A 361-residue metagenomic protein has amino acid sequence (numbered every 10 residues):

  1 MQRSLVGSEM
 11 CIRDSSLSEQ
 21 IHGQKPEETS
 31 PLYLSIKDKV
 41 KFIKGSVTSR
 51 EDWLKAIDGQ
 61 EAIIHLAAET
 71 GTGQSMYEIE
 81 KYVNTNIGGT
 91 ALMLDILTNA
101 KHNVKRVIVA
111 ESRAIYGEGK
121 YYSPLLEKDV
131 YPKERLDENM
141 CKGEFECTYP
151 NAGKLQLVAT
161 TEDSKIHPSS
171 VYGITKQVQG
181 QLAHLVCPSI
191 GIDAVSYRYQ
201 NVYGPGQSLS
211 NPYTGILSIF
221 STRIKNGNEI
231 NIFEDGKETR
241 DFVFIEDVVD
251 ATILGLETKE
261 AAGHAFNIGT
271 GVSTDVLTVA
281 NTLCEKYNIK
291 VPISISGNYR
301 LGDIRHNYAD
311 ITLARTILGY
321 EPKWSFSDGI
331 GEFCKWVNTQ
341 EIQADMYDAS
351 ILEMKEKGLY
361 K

Functional and structural regions predicted by a protein language model:
M1-G7, I12: Single conserved hydrophobic/aromatic residue that forms the stacking wall/gate of nucleotide- or nucleobase-binding
R13-K39: Glycine-rich phosphate-binding loop and adjoining beta1-alpha1-beta2 segment of Rossmann-like nucleotide-binding folds
K44-T85, I115-E118: NAD(P)H-binding glycine-rich loop region in Rossmannoid oxidoreductase-like domains and their noncatalytic homologs
L92-S169: Conserved Rossmann-fold NAD(P)-dependent oxidoreductase catalytic core, especially the SDR/UDP-sugar
Q177, I190, V195, V202-S218 (+7 more regions): Glycine/proline-rich active-site loop of Rossmann-fold NAD(P)-dependent oxidoreductases
D235, A265-F266, D275-A280, N288-H306 (+2 more regions): C-terminal "lid/loop" region of Rossmann-like NAD(P)-dependent oxidoreductases
I245, R300-E321, E332, I342: Conserved C-terminal active-site "lid" loop/helix of NAD(P)H-dependent oxidoreductases that clamps the redox cofactor
F326-K361: Amphipathic terminal alpha-helices
